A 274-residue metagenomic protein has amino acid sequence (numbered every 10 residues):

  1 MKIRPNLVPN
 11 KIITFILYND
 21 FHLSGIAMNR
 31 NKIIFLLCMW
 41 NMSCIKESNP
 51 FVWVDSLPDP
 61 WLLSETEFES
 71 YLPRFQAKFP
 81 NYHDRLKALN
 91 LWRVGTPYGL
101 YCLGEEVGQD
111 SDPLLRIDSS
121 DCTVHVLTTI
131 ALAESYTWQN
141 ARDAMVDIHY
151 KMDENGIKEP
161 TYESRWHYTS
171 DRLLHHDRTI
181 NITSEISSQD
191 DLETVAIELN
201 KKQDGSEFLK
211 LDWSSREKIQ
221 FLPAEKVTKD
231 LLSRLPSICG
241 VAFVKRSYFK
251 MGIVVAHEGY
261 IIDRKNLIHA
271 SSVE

Functional and structural regions predicted by a protein language model:
L7, L17, F21-L23: Short hydrophobic targeting helices and cationic amphipathic motifs that mediate membrane/organellar targeting
N29-L36: Sec-dependent signal peptide recognition, specifically the positively charged N-region followed immediately by
N41-V52: Bacterial Sec-dependent signal peptides at the C-terminal "C-region" and cleavage site
L57, W61, P73-A77, Y82-P97 (+1 more regions): Sequence/structural signature of beta-propeller domains
T96-L222, L235-P236, G240-K245, V255 (+2 more regions): Acidic/His-rich structured neighborhood in mature extracellular/periplasmic domains
S247-F249: Short, charged beta-turn/beta-strand-edge "cap" motif at the junction between a beta-strand and an adjacent loop
